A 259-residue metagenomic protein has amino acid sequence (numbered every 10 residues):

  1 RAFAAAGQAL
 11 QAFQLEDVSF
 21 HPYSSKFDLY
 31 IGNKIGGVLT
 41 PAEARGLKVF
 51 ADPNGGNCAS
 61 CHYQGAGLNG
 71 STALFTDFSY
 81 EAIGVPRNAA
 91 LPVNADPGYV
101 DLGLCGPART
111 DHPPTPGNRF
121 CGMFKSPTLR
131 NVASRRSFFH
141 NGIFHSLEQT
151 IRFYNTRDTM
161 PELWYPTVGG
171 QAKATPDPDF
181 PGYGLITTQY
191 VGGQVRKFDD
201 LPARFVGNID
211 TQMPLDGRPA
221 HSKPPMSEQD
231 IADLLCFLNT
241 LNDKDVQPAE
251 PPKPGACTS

Functional and structural regions predicted by a protein language model:
R1-S259: Periplasmic c-type cytochrome electron-transfer domains
